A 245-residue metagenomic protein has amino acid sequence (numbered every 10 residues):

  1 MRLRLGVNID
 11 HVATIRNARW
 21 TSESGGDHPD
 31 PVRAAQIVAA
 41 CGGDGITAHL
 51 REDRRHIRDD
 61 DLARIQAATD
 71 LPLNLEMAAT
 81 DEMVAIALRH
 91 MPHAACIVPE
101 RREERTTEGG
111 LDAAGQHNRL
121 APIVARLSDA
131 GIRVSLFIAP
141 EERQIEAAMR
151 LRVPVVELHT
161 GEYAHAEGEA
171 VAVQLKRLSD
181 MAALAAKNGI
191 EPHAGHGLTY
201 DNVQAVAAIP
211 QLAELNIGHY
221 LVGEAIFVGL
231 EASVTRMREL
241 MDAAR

Functional and structural regions predicted by a protein language model:
M1-L75, T80, A85-P92, A147-R150 (+1 more regions): Conserved N-terminal beta1-alpha1 strand-loop-helix module at the mouth
R2-L5, A67-L75, I123-L136, M181-A194: Short beta-strand/loop segments at the ligand-binding rim of alpha/beta enzyme cores
L3-I9, I46-A48, L73-M77, A95-I97 (+4 more regions): Hydrophobic faces of well-ordered beta-strands that scaffold small-molecule active sites in alpha/beta enzyme cores
L50-A125, Q144, L158-G161, L178-L184: N-terminal active-site wall of soluble small-molecule enzyme domains
D81-H90, E141-L151, A194, L198-L212: Catalytic cores of alpha/beta
C96-E104, V155-E167, P210-L230: Glycine-rich phosphate-binding active-site loops on the catalytic face of alpha/beta enzymes
R133-N188: Histidine/lysine/aspartate-rich catalytic loop segments that bind and position anionic ligands
A170-V171, E224-R245: C-terminal helical cap(s) of enzyme catalytic domains, especially alpha/beta-barrels
